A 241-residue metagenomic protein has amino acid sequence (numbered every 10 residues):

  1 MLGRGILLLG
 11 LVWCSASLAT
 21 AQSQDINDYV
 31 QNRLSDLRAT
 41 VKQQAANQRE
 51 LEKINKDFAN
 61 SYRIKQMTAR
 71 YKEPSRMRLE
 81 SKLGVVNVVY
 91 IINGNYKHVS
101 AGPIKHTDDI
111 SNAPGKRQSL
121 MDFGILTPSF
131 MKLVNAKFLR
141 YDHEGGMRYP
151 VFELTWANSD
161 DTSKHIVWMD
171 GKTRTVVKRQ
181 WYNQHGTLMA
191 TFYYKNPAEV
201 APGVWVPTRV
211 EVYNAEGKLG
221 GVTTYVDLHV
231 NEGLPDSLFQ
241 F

Functional and structural regions predicted by a protein language model:
M1-L2: N-terminal secretory signal peptides that target proteins for export/translocation
G5-C14: Sec-dependent N-terminal signal peptides
W13, S17-M67, Y71-R76: N-terminal leader/targeting segments and the immediate start of mature chains
Q22-S35, G94-S163, Q184-H185, F239-F241: Flexible, processing/modification-adjacent segments and terminal tails in exported/periplasmic/extracellular proteins
I54-S61, Q118, N183-Y193: An anionic, turn-rich surface loop/hairpin at beta-sheet edges that serves as a generic interaction/coordination patch
Q66-P103: Mid-chain, structured segments of secreted extracytoplasmic proteins
M67-K72, V89-Y90, N135-H143, K195-A198: Short, exposed beta-strand/loop patches in secreted or surface proteins that constitute
M147-Q240: Gly/Pro-enriched, hydrophobic low-complexity segments that function as extracytoplasmic propeptides/linkers
